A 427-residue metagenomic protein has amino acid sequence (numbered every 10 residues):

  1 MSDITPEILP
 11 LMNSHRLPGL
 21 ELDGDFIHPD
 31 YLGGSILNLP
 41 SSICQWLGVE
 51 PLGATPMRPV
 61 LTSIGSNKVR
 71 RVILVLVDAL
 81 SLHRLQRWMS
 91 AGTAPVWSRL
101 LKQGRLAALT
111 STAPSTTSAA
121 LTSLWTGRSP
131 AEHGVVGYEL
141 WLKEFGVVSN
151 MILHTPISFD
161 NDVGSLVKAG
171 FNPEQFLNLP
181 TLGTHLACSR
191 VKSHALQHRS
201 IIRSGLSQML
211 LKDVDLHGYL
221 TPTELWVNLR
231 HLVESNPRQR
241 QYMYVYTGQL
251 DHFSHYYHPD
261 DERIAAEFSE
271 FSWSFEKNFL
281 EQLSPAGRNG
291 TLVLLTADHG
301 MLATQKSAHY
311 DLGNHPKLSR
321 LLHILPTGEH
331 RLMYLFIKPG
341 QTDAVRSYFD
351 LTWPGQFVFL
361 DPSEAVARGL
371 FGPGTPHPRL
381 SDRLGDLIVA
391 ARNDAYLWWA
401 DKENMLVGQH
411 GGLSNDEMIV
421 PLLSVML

Functional and structural regions predicted by a protein language model:
M1-L427: Feature captures the catalytic ectodomains and active-site-proximal regions of enzymes that hydrolyze or transfer
